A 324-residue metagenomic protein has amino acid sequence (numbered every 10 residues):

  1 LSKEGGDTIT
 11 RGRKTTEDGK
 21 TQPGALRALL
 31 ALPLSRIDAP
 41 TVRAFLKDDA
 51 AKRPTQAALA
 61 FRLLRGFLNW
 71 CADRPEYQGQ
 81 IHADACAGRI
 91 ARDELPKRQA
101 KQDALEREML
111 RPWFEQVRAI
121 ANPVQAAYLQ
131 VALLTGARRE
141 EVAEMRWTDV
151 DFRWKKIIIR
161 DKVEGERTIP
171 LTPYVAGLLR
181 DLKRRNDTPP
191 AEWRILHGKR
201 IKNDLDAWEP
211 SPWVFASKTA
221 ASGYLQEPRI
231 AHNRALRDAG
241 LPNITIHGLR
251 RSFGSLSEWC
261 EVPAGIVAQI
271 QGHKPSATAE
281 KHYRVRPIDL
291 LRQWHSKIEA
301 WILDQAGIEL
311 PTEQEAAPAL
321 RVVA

Functional and structural regions predicted by a protein language model:
L1-K52, F67-N69: Basic/aromatic-enriched alpha-helical hairpins
L34-I37, V124-A126, V131-A132, L225 (+1 more regions): Short basic/aromatic active-site micro-motif
V42, L64, L68, V142 (+3 more regions): Short, basic/aromatic-rich helical patch in the C-terminal catalytic core of site-specific tyrosine
D49-R65, D73-R139, A143-E144, R153-W154 (+6 more regions): Basic, Lys/Arg- and aromatic-enriched nucleic-acid-binding interface segment
F67-C71, L179-L182, S257, I302: Hydrophobic recognition helices of helix-based DNA-binding modules
E115, G177-S211, S217-S222, S276-A277 (+1 more regions): C-terminal secondary-structure termini that scaffold catalytic or DNA-interacting sites
D149-I157, P242-N243, V262-H282, D304-I308 (+1 more regions): Short, polar N-cap/turn motifs at the start of nucleic acid-interacting alpha helices
E166-T168, S222-G223: Short, mixed charged/polar active-site loops that provide acid/base catalysis or chelate metal/phosphate cofactors
